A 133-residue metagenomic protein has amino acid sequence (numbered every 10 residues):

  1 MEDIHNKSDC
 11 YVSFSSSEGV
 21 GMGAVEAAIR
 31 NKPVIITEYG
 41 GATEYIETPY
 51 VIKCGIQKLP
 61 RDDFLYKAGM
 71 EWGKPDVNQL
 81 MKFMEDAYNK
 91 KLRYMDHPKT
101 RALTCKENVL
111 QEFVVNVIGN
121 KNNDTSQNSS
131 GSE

Functional and structural regions predicted by a protein language model:
D3-S8: Short alpha-helical donor nucleotide-sugar binding micro-motif in glycosyltransferases
S16: Aromatic "clamp/platform" in nucleotide-sugar-dependent glycosyltransferases that forms part of the donor/acceptor
G21-A24, Y39: Short glycine/serine-rich donor-binding loops of glycosyltransferases
P33-I36, I46, Y50-K53: Short hydrophobic beta-strand element within catalytic cores of glycosyltransferases and related nucleotide-activated
Y50-L59, Y66-V77, A87-N89: Conserved acidic donor-binding segment of nucleotide-sugar-dependent glycosyltransferases
E71-Q79, Y88-I118: A charged, aromatic-enriched C-terminal amphipathic alpha-helix characteristic of glycosyltransferases across folds
